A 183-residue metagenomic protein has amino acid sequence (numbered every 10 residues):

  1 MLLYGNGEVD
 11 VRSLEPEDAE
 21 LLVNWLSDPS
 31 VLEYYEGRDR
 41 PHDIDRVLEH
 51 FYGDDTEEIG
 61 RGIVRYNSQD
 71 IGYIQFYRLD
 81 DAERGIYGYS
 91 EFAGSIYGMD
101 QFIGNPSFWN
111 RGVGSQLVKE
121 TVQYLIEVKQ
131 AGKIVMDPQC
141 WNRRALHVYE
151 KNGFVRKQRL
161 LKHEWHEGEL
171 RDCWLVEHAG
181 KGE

Functional and structural regions predicted by a protein language model:
V9, Q69-Y73, R171: Glycine-rich phosphate/pyrophosphate-binding loop shared by adenosine-nucleotide-utilizing enzymes
V9-N24: A short beta-loop-alpha structural element at the N-terminal edge of CoA-dependent acyl/N-acetyltransferase catalytic
S30-H50: Conserved GNAT-fold acetyl-CoA-binding loop/helix
R46-F108, A179-G182: Acetyl-CoA-dependent GNAT
G104, N110-Y124, L146-K151: Conserved acetyl-CoA-binding loop-helix of GNAT-fold acetyltransferases
E127-D137: Conserved GNAT acetyl-CoA-binding A-motif
M136-L146, H163-L170: Conserved beta-strand-loop-alpha-helix junction that forms the acyl-donor binding cleft
E150-L160: Conserved acetyl-CoA-binding loop of GNAT-fold acetyltransferases
